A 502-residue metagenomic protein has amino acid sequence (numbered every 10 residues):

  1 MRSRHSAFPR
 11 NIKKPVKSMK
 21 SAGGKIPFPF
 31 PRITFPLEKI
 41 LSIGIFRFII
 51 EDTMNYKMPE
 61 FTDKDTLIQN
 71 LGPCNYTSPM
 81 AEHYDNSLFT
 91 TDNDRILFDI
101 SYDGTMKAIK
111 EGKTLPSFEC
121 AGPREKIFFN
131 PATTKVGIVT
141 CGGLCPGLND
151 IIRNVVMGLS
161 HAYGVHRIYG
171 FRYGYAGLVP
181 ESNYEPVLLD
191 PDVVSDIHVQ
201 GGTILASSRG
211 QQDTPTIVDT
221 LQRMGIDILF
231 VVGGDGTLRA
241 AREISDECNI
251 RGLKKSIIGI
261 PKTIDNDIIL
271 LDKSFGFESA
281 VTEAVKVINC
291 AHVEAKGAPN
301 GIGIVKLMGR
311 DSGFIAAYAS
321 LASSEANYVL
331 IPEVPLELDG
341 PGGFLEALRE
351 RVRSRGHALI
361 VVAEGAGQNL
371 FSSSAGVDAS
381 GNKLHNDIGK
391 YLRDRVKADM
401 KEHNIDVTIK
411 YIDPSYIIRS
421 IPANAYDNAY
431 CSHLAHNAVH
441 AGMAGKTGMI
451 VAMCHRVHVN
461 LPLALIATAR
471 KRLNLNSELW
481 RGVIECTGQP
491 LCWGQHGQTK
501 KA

Functional and structural regions predicted by a protein language model:
M54-F118, P123-F128: Long, compositionally biased, glycine/small-hydrophobic-enriched stretches that function as flexible linkers, tethers
M54-S87, S373-A502: C-terminal non-catalytic interaction/assembly regions of soluble proteins
N55-A81, F129-V179: N-terminal phosphate-binding or glycine-rich loops at protein starts, especially the Walker A/P-loop of NTPases
D94-N130, A176-D227, L238, I264 (+2 more regions): Glycine-rich oxoanion-binding loops at beta->alpha junctions
K135-C145, T203-A206, D227-G233, G259 (+2 more regions): Short glycine-rich or small-residue beta-strand-to-loop segments that form or flank ligand, phosphate, metal/Fe-S
C141-G143, F171-A176, R209-G210, G234-D235 (+5 more regions): Short, ordered loop/turn segments at secondary-structure junctions
C145-V155, L178-V179, Q212-I217, D235-E243 (+5 more regions): Short glycine/serine/threonine-rich phosphate/pyrophosphate-binding segments that cradle anionic phosphate groups
T220, V231-G233, R239-K254, I258 (+2 more regions): Accessory alpha-helical/coil subdomains and C-terminal extensions that flank or cap enzyme catalytic cores
